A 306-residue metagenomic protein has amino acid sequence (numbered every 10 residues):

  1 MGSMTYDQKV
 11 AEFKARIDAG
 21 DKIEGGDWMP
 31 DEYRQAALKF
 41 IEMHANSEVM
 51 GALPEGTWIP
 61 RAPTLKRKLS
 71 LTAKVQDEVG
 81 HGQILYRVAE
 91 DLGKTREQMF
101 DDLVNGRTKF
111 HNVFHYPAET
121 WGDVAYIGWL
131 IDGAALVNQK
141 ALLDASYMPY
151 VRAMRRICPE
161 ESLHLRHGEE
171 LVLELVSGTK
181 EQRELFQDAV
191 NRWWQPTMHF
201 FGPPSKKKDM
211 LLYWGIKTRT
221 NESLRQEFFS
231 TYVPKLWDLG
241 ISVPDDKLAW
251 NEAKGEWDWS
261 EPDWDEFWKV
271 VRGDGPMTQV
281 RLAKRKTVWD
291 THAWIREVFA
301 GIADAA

Functional and structural regions predicted by a protein language model:
M1-M29, W294-A306: Extreme N-terminal leader/anchor segments
G2-F13, K74-D102, E169-L173: Conserved alpha-helical segments that form or flank metal/cofactor-binding pockets of metalloenzymes
K22-E42, D102-G128, A145, G178-Q182 (+1 more regions): Acidic/His metal-coordination segments adjacent to aromatic residues that form catalytic metal sites in metalloenzymes
W28-Y33, G51-A73, A135-Y150: Helix-loop segments that flank and shape redox-cofactor active sites
Y33-H44, A62-H81, V124, P149-E161 (+2 more regions): Alpha-helical scaffold segments that form or flank carboxylate-/histidine-based iron centers
F114-H167: Internal, conserved structured core segments that host functional sites
A145-Q195: Glycine- and acidic-residue-rich phosphate-binding/metal-coordinating active-site segment common to enzymes that handle
E184-A306: Extended, helix-rich structural scaffolds rather than catalytic motifs
